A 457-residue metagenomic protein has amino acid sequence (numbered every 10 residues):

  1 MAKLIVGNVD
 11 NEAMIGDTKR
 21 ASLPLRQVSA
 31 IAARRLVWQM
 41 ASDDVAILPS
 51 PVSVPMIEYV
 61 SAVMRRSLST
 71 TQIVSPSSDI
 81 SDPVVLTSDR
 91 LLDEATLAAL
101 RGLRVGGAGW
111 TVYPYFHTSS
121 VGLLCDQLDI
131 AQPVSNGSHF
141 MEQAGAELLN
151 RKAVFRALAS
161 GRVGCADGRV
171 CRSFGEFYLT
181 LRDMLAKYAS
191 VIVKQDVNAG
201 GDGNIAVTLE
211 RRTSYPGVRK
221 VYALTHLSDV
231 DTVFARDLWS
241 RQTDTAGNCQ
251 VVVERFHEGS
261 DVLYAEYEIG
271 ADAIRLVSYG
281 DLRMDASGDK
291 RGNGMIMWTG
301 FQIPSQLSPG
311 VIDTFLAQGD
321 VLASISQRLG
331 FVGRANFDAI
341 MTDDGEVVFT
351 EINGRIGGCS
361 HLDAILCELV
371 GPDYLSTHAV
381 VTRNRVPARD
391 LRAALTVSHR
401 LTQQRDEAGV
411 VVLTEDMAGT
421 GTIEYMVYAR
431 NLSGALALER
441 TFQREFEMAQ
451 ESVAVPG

Functional and structural regions predicted by a protein language model:
M1-P24, A46-P51, G107-Y115: Short hydrophobic beta-strand segments
G16-A30, M141-L148: Glycine- and acidic-residue-enriched helix-capping/strand-helix junction motifs
L23-A41, A46-L48: Histidine-anchored nucleotide/phosphate-binding helix
R35, P51-D183, N198-A199, R212-V218: Conserved N-proximal alpha/beta basic substrate-recognition cap immediately N-terminal to, or forming the N-lobe
D183-I192, D196-V197, D202, R219 (+3 more regions): Phosphate-binding site of ATP-dependent enzymes
T213-V233, S260, Y267-V321, N353-V381: ATP-dependent carboxylate/phosphate-activation module, predominantly the ATP-grasp catalytic core and closely related
D237-D261, E266-Y267, K290-E346, R383-R405: A long amphipathic alpha-helix within ATP-dependent nucleotide-binding catalytic cores
V370-G457: Peripheral (often C-terminal) accessory segments that flank ATP-dependent C-N-forming ligase machineries
